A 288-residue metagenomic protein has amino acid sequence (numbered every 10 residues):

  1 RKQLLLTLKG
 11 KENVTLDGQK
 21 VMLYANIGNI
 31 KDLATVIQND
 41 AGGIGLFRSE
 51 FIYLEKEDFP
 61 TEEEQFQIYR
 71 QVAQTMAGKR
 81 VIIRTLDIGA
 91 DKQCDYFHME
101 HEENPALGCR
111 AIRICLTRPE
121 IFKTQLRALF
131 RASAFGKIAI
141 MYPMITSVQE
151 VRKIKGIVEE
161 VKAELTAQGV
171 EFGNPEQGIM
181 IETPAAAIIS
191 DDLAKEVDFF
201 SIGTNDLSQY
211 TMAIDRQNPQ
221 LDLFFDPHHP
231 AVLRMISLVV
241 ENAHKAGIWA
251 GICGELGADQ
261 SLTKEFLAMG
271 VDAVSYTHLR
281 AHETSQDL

Functional and structural regions predicted by a protein language model:
K2-R280, S285: Conserved alpha/beta-domain cores
